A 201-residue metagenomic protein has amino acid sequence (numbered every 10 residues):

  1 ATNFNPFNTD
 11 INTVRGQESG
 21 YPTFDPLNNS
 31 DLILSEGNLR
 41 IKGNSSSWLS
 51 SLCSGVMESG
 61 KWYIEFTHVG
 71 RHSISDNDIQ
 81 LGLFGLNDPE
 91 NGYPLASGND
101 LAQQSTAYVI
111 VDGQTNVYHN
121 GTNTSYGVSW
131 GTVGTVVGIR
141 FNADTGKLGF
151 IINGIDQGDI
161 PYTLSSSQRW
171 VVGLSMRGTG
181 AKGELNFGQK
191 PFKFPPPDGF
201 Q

Functional and structural regions predicted by a protein language model:
A1-Q201: PRY/SPRY (B30.2) beta-sandwich protein-interaction domains and their adjacent Ser/Pro/Gly-rich low-complexity linkers
